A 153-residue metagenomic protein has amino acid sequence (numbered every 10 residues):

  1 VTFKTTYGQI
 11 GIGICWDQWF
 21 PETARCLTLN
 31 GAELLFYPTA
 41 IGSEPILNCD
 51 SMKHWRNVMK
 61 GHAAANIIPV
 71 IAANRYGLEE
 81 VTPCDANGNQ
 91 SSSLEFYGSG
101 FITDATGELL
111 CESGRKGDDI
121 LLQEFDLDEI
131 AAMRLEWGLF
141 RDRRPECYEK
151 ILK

Functional and structural regions predicted by a protein language model:
T2-Y7, W16, R25-L29, I130-K153: Cysteine/selenocysteine-centered motifs that mediate thiol-based redox chemistry or coordinate metal-sulfur cofactors
F3-T6, D104-A105, F125: Active-site beta-strand termini and strand-to-loop segments that position acidic
Q9, C15-D119: CN hydrolase (nitrilase-like) catalytic-core segments centered on the catalytic cysteine and neighboring Lys/Glu
I14-C15, E124: Conserved residues at beta->alpha junctions
G77, V81, F125, Y148-I151: Residue-level signal for alpha-helical context at structural boundaries
G117-L135: A short, polar/charged loop-to-alpha-helix boundary motif
